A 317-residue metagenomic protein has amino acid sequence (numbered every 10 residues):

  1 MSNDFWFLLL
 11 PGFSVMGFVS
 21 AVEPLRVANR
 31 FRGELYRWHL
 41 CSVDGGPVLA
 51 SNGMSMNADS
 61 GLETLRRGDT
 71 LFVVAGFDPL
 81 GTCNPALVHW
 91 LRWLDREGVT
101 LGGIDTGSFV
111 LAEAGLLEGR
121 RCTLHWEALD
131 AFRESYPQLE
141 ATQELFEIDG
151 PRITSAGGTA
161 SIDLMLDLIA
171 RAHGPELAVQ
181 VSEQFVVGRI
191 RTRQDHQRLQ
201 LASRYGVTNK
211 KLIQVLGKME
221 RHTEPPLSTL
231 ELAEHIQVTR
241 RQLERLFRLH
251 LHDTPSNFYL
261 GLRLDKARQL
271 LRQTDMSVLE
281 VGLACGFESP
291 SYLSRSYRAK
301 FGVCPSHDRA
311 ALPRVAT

Functional and structural regions predicted by a protein language model:
M1-E113: N-terminal functional module of multi-domain proteins
E118-F146, Q180-V181, F185: A conserved active-site-flanking secondary-structure segment within enzyme catalytic domains
T123, Y259-R268, H307-T317: Short, basic, alpha-helical segments at the C-terminal edge of helix-turn-helix-like DNA-binding modules
E144-L145, D149-V186: Conserved anion/nucleotide-ligand pocket segment
R193-F258, T274-C285: DNA-binding recognition helix and immediately preceding turn/loop of helix-turn-helix/winged-helix domains
V215-M219, F247, L251, P255 (+4 more regions): Short hydrophobic clusters on alpha-helical segments that form packing/core surfaces in small helical domains
R241, P290-S291: Key DNA-contact positions within bacterial/archaeal DNA-binding proteins
Q273, S277, A284, S291-T317: …primarily DNA-binding HTH/wHTH and HhH modules…
